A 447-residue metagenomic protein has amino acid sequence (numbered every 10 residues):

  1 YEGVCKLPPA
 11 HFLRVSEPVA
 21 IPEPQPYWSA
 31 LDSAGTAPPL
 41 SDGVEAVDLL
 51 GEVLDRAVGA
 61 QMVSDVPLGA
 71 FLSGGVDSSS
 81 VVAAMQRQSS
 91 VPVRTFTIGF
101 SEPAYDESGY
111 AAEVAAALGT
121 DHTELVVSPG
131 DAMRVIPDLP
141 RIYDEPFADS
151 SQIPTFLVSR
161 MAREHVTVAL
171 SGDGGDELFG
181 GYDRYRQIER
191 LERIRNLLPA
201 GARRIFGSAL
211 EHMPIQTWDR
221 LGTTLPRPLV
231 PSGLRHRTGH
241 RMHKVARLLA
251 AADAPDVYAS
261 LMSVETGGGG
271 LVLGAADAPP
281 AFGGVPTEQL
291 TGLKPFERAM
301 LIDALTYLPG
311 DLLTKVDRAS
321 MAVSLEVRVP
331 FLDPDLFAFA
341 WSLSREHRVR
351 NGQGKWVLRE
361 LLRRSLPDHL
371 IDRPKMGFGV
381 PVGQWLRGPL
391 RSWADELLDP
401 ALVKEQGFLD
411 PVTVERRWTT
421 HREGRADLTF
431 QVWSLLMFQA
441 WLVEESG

Functional and structural regions predicted by a protein language model:
Y1-C5, F147-A148, F296-R298, A426: Short Gly/Pro-enriched turn/cap motifs at secondary-structure boundaries
Y1-L31, D55-G59, V82, Q86-Q88 (+6 more regions): N-terminal glutamine amidotransferase
W28, S128-V135, D277-P286, D311-L312 (+1 more regions): Active-site-adjacent bridging/hinge elements
L31-A275, A319-S365, R391, E423-A426 (+2 more regions): ATP-dependent adenylate-handling active sites, centered on carboxylate activation for C-N bond formation
L261-L301: Glycine/proline-rich, flexible active-site/cofactor-binding loop segments that harbor closely spaced acidic
P280-K294, W341, G407-A426, E445: Short amphipathic alpha-helical segments and their helix-coil junctions
I302-G310, Q431-E445: Short, hydrophobic/amphipathic alpha-helical patches that form generic packing surfaces within helical domains
L366-R425: PAPS-dependent sulfotransferase catalytic core
